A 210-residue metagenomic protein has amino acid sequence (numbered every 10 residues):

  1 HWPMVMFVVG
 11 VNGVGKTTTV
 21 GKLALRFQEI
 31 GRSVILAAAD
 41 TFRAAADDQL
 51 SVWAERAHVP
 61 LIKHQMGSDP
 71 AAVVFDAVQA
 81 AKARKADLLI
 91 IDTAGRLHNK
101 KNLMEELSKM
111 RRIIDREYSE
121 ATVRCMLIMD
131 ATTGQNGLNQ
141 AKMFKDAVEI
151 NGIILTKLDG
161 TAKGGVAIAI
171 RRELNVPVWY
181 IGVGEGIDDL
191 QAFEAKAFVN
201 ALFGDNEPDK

Functional and structural regions predicted by a protein language model:
H1-K210: P-loop/Walker A NTP-binding module and the surrounding RecA-like catalytic core of P-loop NTPases
